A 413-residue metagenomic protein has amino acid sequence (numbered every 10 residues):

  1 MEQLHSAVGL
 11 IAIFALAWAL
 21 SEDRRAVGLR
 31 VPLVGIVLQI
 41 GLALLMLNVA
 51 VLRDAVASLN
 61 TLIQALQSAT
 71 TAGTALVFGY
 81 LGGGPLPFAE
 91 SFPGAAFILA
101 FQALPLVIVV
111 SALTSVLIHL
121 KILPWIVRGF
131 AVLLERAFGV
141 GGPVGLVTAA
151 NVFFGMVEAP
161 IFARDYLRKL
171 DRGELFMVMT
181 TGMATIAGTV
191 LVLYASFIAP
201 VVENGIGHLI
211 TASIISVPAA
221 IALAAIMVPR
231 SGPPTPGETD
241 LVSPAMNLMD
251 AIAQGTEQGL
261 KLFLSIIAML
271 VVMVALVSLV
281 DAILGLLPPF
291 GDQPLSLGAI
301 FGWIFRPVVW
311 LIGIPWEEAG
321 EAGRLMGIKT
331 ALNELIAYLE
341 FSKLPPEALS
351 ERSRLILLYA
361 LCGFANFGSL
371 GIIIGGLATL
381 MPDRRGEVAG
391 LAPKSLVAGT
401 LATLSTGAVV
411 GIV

Functional and structural regions predicted by a protein language model:
M1-I11, Q102, L295-S296, L357-S369: Structural signature of hydrophobic alpha-helical transmembrane segments
M1-L99, D250-A253, I266, L270-L276 (+3 more regions): N-terminal alpha-helical transmembrane segments of multi-pass membrane transport and channel/translocase proteins
G9-L20, V34-L47, V107-V116, T185-S196 (+5 more regions): Hydrophobic core segments of alpha-helical transmembrane domains in multi-pass membrane transport and ion-translocation
L45-L81, P234-G237, V280-I304, E317-L325: Interfacial/capping segments of alpha-helical transmembrane domains
S68-R136, V140: Hydrophobic alpha-helical hairpins/lids featuring a short glycine-rich hinge
E135-I198, A322-V409: Alpha-helical membrane segments and immediately flanking helix-loop junctions that form or couple to the substrate/ion
I214-L262: Long, contiguous bundles of hydrophobic transmembrane helices that form the permeation core of multi-pass
E257-P346: Transmembrane helical segments that form the transport core of multi-pass membrane transport proteins
